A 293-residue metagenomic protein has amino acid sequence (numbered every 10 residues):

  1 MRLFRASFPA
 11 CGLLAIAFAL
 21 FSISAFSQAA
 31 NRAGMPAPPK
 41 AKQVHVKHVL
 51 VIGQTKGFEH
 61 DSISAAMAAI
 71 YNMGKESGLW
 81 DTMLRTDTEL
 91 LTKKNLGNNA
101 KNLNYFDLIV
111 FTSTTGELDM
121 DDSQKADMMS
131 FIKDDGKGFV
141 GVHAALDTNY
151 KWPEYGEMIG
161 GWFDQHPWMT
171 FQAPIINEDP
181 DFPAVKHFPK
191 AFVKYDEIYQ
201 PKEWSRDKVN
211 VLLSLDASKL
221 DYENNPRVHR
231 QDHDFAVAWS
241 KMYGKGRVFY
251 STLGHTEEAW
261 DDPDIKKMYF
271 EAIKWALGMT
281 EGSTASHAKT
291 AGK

Functional and structural regions predicted by a protein language model:
M1-L13: Bacterial N-terminal signal peptides that target proteins for export
A10-A25: Bacterial N-terminal signal peptides
A29-V46, D61-S64, A68-S77, T86 (+3 more regions): Extracellular ligand-binding/catalytic regions of CAZymes and related secreted enzymes and adhesion modules
N31-G34, D81, G161, Q165 (+1 more regions): Catalytic beta-strand/loop cores that center a nucleophilic Ser/Cys/Thr and support acyl-enzyme chemistry
A33, T86-N102: Glycine-rich, highly charged phosphate/nucleotide-binding loops
V49-I52, N102-N149, K245: Short alpha-beta junction capping motif
T55-F58, D87-T92, V110, T114-D119 (+5 more regions): Solvent-exposed loop/turn segments at secondary-structure junctions within structured extracellular/periplasmic domains
S64-Y71, F106, K125-M129, W152 (+1 more regions): Extracytoplasmic/secreted envelope proteins and their assembly/folding machinery, especially bacterial periplasmic
